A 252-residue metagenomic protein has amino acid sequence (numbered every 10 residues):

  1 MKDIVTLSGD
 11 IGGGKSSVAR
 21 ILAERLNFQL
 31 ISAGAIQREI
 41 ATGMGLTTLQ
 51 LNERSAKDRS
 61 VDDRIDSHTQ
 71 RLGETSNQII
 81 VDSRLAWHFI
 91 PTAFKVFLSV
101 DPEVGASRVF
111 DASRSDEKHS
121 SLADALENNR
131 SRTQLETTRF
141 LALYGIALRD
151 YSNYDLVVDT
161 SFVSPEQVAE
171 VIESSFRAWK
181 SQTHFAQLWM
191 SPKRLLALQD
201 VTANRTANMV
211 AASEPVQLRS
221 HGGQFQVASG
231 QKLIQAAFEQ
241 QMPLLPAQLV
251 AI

Functional and structural regions predicted by a protein language model:
L7: Hydrophobic anchor at the beta1->P-loop junction of P-loop NTPases
D10: P-loop (Walker A) phosphate-binding loop of NTP-binding proteins
G14: Conserved glycine(s) of the Walker
V18: Hydrophobic positions on the alpha1 helix immediately C-terminal to the Walker A/P-loop
A33-I90, E103-V104, Q134: ATP-dependent small-molecule kinase phosphotransfer cores that center on conserved nucleotide phosphate-binding segments
T92-S113, H119-N128: Conserved phosphate-donor/acceptor-positioning beta-strand/loop module used by diverse small-molecule
K118-V168: Small-molecule kinase domains that catalyze NTP-dependent phosphoryl transfer to phosphate-bearing small molecules
P165, V171-I252: Short, charged/polar connector segments at secondary-structure boundaries
